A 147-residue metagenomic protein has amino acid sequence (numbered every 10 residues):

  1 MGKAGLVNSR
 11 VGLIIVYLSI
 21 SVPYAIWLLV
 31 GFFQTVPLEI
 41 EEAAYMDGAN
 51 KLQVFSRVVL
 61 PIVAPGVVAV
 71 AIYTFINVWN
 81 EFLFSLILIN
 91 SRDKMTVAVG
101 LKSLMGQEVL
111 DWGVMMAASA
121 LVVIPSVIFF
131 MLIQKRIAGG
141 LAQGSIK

Functional and structural regions predicted by a protein language model:
M1-K147: A hydrophobic, multi-pass inner-membrane permease signature
